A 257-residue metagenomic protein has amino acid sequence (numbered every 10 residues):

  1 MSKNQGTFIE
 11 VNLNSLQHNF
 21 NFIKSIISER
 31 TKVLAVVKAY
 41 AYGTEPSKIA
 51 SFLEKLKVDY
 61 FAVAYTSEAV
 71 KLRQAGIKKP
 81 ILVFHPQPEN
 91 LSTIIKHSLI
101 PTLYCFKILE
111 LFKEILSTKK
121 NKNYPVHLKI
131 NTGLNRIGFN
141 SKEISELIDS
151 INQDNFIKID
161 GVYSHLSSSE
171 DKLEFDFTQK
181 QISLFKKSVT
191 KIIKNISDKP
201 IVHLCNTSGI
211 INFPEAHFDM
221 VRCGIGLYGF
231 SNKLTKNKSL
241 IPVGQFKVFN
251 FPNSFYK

Functional and structural regions predicted by a protein language model:
K3, T7-E10, S15, T31-I201: Active-site-proximal beta-alpha core segment in soluble small-molecule metabolic enzymes
T7-V11, Q17, I210, G244-Q245: Generic preference for hydrophobic/aromatic residues in regular secondary structure cores
N12, N19-F20, F249-S254: C-terminal active-site rim and adjoining tail of enzyme catalytic domains
I26: Conserved PLP-enzyme active-site core in the AAT-like
F175-K257: Anionic-ligand-binding alpha/beta catalytic cores of soluble enzymes and soluble regulatory domains that recognize
